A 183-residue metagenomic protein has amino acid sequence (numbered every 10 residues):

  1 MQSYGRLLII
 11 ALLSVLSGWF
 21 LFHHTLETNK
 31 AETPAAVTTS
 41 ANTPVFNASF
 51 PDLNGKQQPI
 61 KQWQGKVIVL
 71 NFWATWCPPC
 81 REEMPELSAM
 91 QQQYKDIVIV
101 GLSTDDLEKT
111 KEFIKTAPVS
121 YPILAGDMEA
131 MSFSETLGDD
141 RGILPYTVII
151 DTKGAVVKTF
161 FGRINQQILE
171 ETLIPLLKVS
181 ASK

Functional and structural regions predicted by a protein language model:
M1-N47, K183: N-terminal targeting signals for export/organelle localization
N47-I68, L137: A short beta-strand-turn-helix
W63-K66, D96, S120: Active-site acidic short loop of glycosyltransferases
Q64, F72-A89: Conserved redox-active cysteine motifs that mediate thiol-disulfide chemistry, especially di-cysteine Cys-X(1-2)-Cys
K66-I68, F72-W76, D106, I143: Short pre-active-site segment immediately N-terminal to redox-active cysteine/selenocysteine motifs in thiol-based
R81-P118, M128-E135: Structural microenvironment flanking redox-active thiols in thiol-disulfide oxidoreductases
T116-V119, G126-K178: Thiol/disulfide oxidoreductase modules built on the thioredoxin-like
